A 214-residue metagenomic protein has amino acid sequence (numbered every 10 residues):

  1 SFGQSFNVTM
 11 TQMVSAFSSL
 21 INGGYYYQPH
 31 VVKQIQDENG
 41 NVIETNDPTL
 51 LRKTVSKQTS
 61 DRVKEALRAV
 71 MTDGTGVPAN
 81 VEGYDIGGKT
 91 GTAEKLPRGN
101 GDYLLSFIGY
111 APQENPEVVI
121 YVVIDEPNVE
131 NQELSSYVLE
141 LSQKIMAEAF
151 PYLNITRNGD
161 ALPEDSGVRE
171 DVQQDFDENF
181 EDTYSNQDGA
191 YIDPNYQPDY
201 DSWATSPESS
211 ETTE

Functional and structural regions predicted by a protein language model:
S1-L50, Q58, L67-T156: Active-site beta-strand/loop architecture of penicillin-binding DD-peptidases
N41-D47, L139-S210: Short, gly/Ser/Thr-rich active-site loops of penicillin-recognizing serine hydrolases
